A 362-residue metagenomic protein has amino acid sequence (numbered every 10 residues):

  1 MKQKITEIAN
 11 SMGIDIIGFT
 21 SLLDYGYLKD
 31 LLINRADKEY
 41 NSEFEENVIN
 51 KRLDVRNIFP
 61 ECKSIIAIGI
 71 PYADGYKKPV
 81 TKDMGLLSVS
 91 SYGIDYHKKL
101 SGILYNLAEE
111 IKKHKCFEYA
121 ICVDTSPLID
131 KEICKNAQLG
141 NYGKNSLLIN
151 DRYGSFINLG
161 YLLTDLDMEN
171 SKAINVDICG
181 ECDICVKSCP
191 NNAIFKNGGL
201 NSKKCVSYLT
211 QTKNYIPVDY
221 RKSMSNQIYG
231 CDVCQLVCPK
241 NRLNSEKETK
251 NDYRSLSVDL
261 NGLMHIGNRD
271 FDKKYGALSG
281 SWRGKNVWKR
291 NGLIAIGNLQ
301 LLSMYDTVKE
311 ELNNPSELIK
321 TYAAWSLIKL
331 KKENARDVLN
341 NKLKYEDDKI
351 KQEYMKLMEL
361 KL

Functional and structural regions predicted by a protein language model:
M1, D15-I17, E317, I328-K329 (+2 more regions): Long C-terminal interaction/binding lobes of large macromolecular proteins
M1-I178, K344, D348-K349: Auxiliary alpha/beta "docking" domains used to position bulky ligands
L159-K203: Loop-centered beta-sheet repeat module
I184-S207, M224-K250: Iron-sulfur cluster-binding cysteine motifs and their immediate structural context in ferredoxin-like electron-transfer
R254-N286: Flexible internal linker/loop segments at domain or repeat junctions
L260, D270-K274, L301-N313, K332-L343: Amphipathic alpha-helical scaffolding segments comprising HEAT/armadillo-like alpha-solenoid repeats
K285-V287, L302, P315-L318, D347-Q352: Alpha-helix N-cap/helix-start positions at coil->helix boundaries
K289-L301, T321-K332, Q352-L362: Structural detector for internal amphipathic alpha-helices that build alpha-solenoid repeat scaffolds
